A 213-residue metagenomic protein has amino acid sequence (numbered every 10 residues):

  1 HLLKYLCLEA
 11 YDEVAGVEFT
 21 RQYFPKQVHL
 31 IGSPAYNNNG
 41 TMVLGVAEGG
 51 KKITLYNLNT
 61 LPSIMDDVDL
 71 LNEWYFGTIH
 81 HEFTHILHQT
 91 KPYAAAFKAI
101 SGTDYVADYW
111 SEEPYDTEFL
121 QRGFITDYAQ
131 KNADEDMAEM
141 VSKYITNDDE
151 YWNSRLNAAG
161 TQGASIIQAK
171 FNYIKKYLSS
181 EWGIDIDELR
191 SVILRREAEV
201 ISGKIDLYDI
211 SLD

Functional and structural regions predicted by a protein language model:
L2-K52: Auxiliary, metal-adjacent structural segments of Zn-dependent hydrolase domains
K4, L8, D12, T84-P92 (+3 more regions): Sec-exported extracytoplasmic/periplasmic mature domains
Q27-L30, K52-N57, D136-Y144: Structural recognition of the beta-strand scaffold that forms the well-ordered cores of secreted hydrolase catalytic
P34-N37, T60-L61, Y93-A94, I145: Solvent-exposed loop/turn segments at secondary-structure junctions within structured extracellular/periplasmic domains
L55, D69-A94, A138: Active-site recognition of the HExxH zinc-binding catalytic motif
D66-W74, T78, Y128-E135, A164-Q168: Soluble non-cytosolic domains of exported or imported proteins
K98-E150: Post-HExxH zinc-binding segment in Zn-dependent metallohydrolases
M140-D213: Pan-zinc metallopeptidase signature
